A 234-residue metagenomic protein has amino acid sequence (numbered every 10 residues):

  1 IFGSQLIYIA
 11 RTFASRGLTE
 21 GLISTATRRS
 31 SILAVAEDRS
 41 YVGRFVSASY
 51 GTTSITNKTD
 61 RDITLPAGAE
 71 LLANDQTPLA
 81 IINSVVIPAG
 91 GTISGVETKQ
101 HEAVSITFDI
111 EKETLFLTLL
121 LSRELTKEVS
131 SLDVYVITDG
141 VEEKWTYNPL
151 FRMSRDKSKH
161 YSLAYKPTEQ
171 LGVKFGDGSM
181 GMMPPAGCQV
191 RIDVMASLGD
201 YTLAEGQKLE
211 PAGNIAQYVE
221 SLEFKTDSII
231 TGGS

Functional and structural regions predicted by a protein language model:
I1-S234: N-terminal polar alpha-helical/low-complexity "assembly arms" that mediate subunit docking, oligomerization
